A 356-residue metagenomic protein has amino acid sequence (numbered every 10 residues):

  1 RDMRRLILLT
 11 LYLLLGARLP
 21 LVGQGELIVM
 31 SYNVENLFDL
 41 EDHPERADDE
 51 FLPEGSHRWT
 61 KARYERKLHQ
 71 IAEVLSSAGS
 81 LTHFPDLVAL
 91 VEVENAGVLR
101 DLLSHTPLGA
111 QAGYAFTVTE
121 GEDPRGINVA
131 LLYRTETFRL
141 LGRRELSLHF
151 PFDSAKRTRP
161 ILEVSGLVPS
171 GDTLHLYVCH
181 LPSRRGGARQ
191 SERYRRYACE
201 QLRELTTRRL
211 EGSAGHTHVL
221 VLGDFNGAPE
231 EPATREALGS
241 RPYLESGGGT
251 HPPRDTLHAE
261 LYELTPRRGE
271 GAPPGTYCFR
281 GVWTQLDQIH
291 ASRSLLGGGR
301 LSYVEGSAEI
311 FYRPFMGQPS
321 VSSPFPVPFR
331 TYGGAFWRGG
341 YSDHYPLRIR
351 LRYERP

Functional and structural regions predicted by a protein language model:
L8-R18: Bacterial N-terminal signal peptides
L21-Q111, T117-V129, E200, G317-F325 (+1 more regions): N-terminal, active-site-proximal structural segment of metallo-dependent hydrolase catalytic domains
E35, E94, P182, F225-A228 (+1 more regions): Catalytic metal-binding/acid-base residues of hydrolase active sites
E45-D48, D172, Y177-S191: Active-site His/acidic residue clusters
P53-Y64, F84-V91, V118-T119, F150-P151 (+4 more regions): Second-shell loop/turn segments in exported
V93-T173, Y177-L181: Structured beta-strand-rich core segments of catalytic domains in phosphoester-bond hydrolases
E192-A214: A long, amphipathic alpha-helix that forms part of the scaffold/cap immediately adjacent to metal-dependent active
T206-L220, G227-P356: Metal-dependent phosphoester-hydrolase catalytic domains
